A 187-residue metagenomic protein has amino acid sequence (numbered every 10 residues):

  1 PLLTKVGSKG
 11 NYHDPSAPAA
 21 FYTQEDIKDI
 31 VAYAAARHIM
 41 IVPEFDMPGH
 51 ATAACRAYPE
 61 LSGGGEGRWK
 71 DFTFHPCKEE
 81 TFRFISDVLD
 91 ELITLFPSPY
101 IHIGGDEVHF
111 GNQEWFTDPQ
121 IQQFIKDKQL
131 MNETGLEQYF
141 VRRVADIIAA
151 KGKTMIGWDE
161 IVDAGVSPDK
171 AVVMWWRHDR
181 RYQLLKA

Functional and structural regions predicted by a protein language model:
P1-K151: Substrate-binding cleft of carbohydrate-active enzyme catalytic domains
A57-L61, E114, I156-A187: Substrate-binding cleft/loops of secretory-pathway carbohydrate-active enzymes
